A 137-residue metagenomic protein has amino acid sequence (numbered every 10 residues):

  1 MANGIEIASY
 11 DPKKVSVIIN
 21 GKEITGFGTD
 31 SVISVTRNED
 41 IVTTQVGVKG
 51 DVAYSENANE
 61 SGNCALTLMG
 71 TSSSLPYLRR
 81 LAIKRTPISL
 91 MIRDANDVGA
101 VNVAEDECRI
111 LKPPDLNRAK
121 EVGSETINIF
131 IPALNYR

Functional and structural regions predicted by a protein language model:
M1-Y10, P76-R85: Short linear motifs in intrinsically disordered
A2-M69, A100-V101, D106-V122, T126 (+1 more regions): Solvent-exposed edge beta-strands and adjacent loop segments that serve as assembly or binding interfaces
L66, L90-I92, I129: Generic recognition of well-ordered secondary-structure surfaces with a strong bias for beta-strand segments
T71-S74: Short, charged/polar surface micro-motifs in flexible loops or helix N-caps
L78-V103: Short, acidic/charged, Gly/Pro-enriched secondary-structure junctions
I131-A133: Residues on the solvent-exposed faces and adjacent turns of beta-rich solenoids used to engage binding targets
